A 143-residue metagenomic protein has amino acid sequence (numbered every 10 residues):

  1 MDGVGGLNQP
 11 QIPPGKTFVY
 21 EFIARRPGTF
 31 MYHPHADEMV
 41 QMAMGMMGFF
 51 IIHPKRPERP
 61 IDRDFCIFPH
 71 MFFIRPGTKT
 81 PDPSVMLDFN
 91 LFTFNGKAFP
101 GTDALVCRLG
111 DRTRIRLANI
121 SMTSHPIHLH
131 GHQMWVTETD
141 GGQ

Functional and structural regions predicted by a protein language model:
M1-Q143: Copper-binding active sites and cupredoxin-like electron-transfer domains, recognizing His/Cys-rich ligand loops
